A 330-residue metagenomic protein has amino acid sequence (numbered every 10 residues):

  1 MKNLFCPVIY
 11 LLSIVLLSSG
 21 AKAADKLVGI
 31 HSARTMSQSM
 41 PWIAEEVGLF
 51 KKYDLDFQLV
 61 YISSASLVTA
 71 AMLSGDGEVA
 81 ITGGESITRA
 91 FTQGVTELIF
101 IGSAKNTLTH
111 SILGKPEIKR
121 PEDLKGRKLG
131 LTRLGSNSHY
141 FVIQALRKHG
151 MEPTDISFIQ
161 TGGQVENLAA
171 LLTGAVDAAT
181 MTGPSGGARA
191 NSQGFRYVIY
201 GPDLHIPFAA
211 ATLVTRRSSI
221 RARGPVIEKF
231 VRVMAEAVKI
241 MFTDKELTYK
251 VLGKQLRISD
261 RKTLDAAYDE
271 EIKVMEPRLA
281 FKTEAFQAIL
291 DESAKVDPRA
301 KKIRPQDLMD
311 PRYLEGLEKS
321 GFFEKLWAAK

Functional and structural regions predicted by a protein language model:
M1-P7: Positively charged n-region of N-terminal signal peptides that target proteins for export
P7-L16: Bacterial N-terminal signal peptides
S19-A23: Sec/Tat signal peptide C-region and signal peptidase I cleavage site
D25-T173, D177-P184, R196-P207: Short, glycine-/small- and polar/acidic-enriched structural segments that line small-molecule recognition paths
G135-E152, R232-L264, Q306-L317, G321-F322: Ligand-binding clefts/hinges and TM-proximal coupling segments of bilobed small-molecule sensing domains
V165-R257: Pocket-lining segment of extracytoplasmic ligand-binding domains
R221-I303: Secondary-structure end/capping motifs
D291-K330: Conserved C-terminal helix/tail region of periplasmic/extracytoplasmic solute-binding proteins
